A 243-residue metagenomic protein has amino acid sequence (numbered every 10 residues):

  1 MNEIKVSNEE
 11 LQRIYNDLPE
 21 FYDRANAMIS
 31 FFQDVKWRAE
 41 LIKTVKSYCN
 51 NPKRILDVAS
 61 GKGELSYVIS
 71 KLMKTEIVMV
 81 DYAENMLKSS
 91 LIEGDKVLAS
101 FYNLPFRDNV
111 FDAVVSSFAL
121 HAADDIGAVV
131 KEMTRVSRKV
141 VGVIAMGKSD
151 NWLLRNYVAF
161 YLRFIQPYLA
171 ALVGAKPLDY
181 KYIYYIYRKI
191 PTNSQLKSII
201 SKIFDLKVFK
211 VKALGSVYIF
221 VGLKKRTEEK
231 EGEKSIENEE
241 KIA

Functional and structural regions predicted by a protein language model:
M1-Y48, E64-V68, P177-Y184: Conserved class I S-adenosyl-L-methionine
E9, M146-I199: C-terminal alpha-helical "lid/dimerization" subdomain adjacent to the S-adenosyl-L-methionine
R54-N103: Class I SAM-dependent methyltransferase SAM/SAH-binding core
Y102-A113: A short acidic, Gly/Pro-enriched loop at the edge of an enzyme's catalytic core that lines a small-molecule cofactor
A113-D125, G147: A short SAM/SAH-binding and catalytic strip from SAM-dependent methyltransferases
G127-V140: A short glycine-rich, Lys/Arg-flanked "PGG" loop and its adjoining helix->strand segment in the class I
K139-G147: Conserved beta-strand signature within the Rossmann-like core of class I S-adenosyl-L-methionine
A175-L223, E229-A243: Conserved Class I S-adenosyl-L-methionine
